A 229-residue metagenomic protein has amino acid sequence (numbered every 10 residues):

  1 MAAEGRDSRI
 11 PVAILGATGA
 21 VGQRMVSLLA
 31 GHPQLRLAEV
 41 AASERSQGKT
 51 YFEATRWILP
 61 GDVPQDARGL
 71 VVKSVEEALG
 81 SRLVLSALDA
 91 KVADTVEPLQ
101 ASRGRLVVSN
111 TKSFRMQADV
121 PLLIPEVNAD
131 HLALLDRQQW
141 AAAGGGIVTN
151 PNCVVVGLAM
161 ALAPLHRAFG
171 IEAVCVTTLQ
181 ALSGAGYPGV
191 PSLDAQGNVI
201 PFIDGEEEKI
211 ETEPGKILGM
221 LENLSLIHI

Functional and structural regions predicted by a protein language model:
A2-I203: N-terminal Rossmann-like NAD(P) cofactor-binding subdomain of oxidoreductases, focused on the glycine-rich
I171-V174, L221-S225: Short, structured loop/turn "capping" segments at alpha-beta junctions
P191-L224: Active-site/ligand-binding loops adjacent to catalytic centers
I227-I229: Conserved small/polar residues in nucleotide/adenosyl-binding loops
